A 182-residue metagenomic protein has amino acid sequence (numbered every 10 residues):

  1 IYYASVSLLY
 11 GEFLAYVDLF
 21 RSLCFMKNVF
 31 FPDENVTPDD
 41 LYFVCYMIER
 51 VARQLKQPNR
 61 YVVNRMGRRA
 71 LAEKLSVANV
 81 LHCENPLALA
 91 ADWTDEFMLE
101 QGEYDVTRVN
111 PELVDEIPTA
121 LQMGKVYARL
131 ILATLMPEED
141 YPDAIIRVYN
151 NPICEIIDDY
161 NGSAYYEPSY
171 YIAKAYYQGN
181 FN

Functional and structural regions predicted by a protein language model:
Y2-L8: Extreme N-terminal basic, low-complexity initiation segments that serve as generic localization/processing leaders
F31-T94: N-terminal interaction modules that seed assembly of large macromolecular complexes
V80-D115, T119: Long, compositionally biased
P118-N161: Beta-strand-rich cores of mature extracytoplasmic or soluble domains
Y149-N182: Glycine-rich, aromatic-bearing surface loops/beta-hairpins
